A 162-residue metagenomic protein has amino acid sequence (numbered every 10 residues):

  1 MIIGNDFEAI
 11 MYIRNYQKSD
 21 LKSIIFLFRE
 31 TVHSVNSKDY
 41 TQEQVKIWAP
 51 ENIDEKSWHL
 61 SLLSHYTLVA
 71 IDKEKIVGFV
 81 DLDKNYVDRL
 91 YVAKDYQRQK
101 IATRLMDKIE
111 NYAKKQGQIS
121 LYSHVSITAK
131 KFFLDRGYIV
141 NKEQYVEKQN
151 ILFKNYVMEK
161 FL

Functional and structural regions predicted by a protein language model:
M11-F26: A short beta-loop-alpha structural element at the N-terminal edge of CoA-dependent acyl/N-acetyltransferase catalytic
I25, R29-K56: Conserved GNAT-fold acetyl-CoA-binding loop/helix
H65-G78: Conserved beta-hairpin
V87-Q97: A short, internal acetyl-CoA/4′-phosphopantetheine-binding micro-motif in the GNAT/acyltransferase core
R98-N111: Conserved acetyl-CoA-binding loop-helix of GNAT-fold acetyltransferases
A113-S126: Conserved GNAT acetyl-CoA-binding A-motif
Y122-H124, I139-V157: Conserved catalytic-core motifs of GNAT/GCN5-like acyltransferases
F133-L134, Y138: Conserved active-site tyrosine of GNAT-family acetyltransferases
